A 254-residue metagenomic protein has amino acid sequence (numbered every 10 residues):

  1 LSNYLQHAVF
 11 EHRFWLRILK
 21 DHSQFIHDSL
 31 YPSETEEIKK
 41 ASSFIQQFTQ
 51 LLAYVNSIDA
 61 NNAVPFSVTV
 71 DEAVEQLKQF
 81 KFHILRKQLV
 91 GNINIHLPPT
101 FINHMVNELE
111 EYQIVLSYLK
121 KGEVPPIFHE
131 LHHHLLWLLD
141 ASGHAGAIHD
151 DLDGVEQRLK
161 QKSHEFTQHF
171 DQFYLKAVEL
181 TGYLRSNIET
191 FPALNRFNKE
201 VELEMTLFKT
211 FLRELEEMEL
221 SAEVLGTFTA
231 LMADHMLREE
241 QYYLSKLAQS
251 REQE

Functional and structural regions predicted by a protein language model:
L1-E254: Surface-exposed peri-terminal alpha-helical interaction modules
